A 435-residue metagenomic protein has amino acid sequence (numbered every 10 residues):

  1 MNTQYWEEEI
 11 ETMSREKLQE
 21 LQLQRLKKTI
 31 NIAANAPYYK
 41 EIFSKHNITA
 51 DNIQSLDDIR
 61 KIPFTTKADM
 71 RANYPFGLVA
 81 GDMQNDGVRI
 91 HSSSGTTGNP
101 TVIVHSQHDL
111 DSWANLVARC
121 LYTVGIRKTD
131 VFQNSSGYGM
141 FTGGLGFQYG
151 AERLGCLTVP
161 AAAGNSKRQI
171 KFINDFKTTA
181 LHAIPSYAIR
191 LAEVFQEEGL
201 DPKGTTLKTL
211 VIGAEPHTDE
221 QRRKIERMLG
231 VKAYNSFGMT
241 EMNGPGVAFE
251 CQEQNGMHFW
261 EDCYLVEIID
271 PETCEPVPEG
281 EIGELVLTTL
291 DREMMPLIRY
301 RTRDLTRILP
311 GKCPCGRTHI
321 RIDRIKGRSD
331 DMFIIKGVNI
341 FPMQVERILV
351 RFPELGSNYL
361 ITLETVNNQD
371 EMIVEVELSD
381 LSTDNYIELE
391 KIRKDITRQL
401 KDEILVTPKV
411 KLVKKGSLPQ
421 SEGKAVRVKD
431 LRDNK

Functional and structural regions predicted by a protein language model:
M1-S92, G98-N115, R119-T123, D219 (+5 more regions): Nucleotide 5′-phosphate-binding alpha/beta core
A33, S93-T96, F132, L181 (+4 more regions): Conserved S/T- and glycine-rich ATP-binding loop of Class I adenylate-forming
Q107-C120, V131-R190: AMP-binding/adenylate-forming
I126-D130: Short helix-loop-beta connector
V131, E198-H217: Conserved helix-loop-beta element of the AMP-binding
L181, L290-I404, G423: AMP-binding/adenylate-forming catalytic core of the ANL superfamily
Y187-T206, R223-M228: Adenylate-forming
K208, H217-K312: Conserved AMP-binding/adenylate-forming
